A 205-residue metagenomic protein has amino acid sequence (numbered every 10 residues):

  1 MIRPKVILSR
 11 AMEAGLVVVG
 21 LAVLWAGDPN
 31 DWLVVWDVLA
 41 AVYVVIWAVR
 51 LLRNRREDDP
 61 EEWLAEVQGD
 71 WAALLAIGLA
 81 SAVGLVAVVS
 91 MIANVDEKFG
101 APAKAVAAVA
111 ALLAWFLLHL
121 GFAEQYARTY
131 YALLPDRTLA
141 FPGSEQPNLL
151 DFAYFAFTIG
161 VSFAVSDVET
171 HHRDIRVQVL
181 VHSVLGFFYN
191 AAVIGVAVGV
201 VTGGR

Functional and structural regions predicted by a protein language model:
I2-G27, A82: The first (N-terminal) embedded transmembrane alpha-helix
L24-V44, P102-L118: Alpha-helical transmembrane segments
V42-E57, L120-L133: Membrane-water interface of transmembrane alpha-helices
A48-E66, V88-D96: Membrane-helix interface/capping segments
P60-L79: Juxtamembrane helix-capping/reentrant segments at transmembrane boundaries
A101-K104, A108, L113, L120-Q146: Canonical alpha-helical transmembrane segment with a positive-inside/aromatic-interface signature
Y130-H172: Membrane-proximal soluble regions of multi-pass membrane proteins
D151-T158, T170-R205: Pore domain of cation channels
